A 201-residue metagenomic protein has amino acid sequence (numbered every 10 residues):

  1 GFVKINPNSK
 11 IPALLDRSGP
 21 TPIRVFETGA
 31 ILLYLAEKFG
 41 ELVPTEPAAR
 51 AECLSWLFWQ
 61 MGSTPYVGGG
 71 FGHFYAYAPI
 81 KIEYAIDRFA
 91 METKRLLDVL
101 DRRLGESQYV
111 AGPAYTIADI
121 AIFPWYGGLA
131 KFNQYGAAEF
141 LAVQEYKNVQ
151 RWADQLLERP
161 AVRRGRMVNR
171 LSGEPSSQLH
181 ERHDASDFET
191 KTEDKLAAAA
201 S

Functional and structural regions predicted by a protein language model:
G1-D87, M91-K94, D101, Q108 (+1 more regions): GST-like domain detector, emphasizing the conserved glutathione-binding G-site in the N-terminal thioredoxin-like
K4, E158, M167: Phosphate-coordinating loops and pocket residues in cytosolic domains that bind phosphorylated ligands
L14, I31, L100, D119 (+1 more regions): Residue-level signal for nonpolar/aromatic packing positions in well-ordered secondary structure
A36-G40, M61, G105, W125 (+3 more regions): Hydrophobic/aromatic-lined pockets within catalytic cores
E41, R102-A114, P160-G165: Surface-exposed helix-capping loop/turn segments at secondary-structure junctions
G68-G72, V110-L156, R166: GST superfamily/GST-like fold recognition
F89-L96, R103, W125, W152: Alpha-helical packing segments of well-folded alpha/beta enzyme cores
N169-S201: Acidic/histidine-enriched, glycine/proline-rich intrinsically disordered or flexible terminal extensions
